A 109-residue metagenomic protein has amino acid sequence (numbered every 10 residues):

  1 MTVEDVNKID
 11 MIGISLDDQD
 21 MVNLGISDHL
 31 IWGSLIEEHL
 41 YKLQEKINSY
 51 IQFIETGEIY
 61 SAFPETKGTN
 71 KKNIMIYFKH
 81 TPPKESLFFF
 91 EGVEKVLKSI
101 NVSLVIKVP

Functional and structural regions predicted by a protein language model:
T2-S15, E91, K95-K98, V108: N-terminal intrinsically disordered, cationic/polar leader segments that include organellar targeting peptides
I12-D20, F63-G68: Short edge beta-strands and adjacent turn/loop segments
M21, L35, G92-V96: Extended, well-folded catalytic/binding cores that form a central cleft or groove in large enzyme and scaffold domains
V22-D28: Short, aliphatic-rich beta-strand segments
H29-G33: A short, flexible beta-alpha/helix-coil linker loop
E37-Y60: Acidic, aromatic-enriched beta-alpha/helix-loop junctions
E58-E85: Short, structured protein-protein interaction patches enriched in aromatics and acidic/basic residues, typified by
M75-P109: Helix-rich interaction surfaces within compact, conserved domain-sized segments that mediate assembly or partner
